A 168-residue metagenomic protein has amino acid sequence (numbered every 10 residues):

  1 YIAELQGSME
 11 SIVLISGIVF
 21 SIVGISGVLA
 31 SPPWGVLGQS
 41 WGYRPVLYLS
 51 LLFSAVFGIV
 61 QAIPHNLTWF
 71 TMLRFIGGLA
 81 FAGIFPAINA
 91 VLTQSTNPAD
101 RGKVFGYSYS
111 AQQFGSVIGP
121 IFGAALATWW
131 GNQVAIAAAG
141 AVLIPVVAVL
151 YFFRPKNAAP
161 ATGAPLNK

Functional and structural regions predicted by a protein language model:
Y1-L14: Short amphipathic helix-loop junctions that connect adjacent transmembrane helices in Major Facilitator Superfamily/SLC
G24-P32, S116-V117: Residue-level signature of mid-helix packing/kink "hotspots" within the transmembrane helices of 12-pass Major
L29-G42, A127: Helix-to-loop junctions at the C-terminal end of transmembrane segments in multipass secondary transporters
P45-I59, G140: Structural signature of the two symmetry-related core transmembrane helices
I63-H65: Helix-breaking motifs and short loop linkers at transmembrane-helix boundaries and internal kinks in secondary membrane
T68-R74: Short hydrophobic/alpha-helical segments at membrane-entry points of transmembrane helices in Major Facilitator
G83-T96: Intracellular juxtamembrane helix-capping segments at the cytosolic ends of symmetry-related transmembrane helices
A127-V142: A membrane-interface helix-boundary motif in multi-pass transporters
